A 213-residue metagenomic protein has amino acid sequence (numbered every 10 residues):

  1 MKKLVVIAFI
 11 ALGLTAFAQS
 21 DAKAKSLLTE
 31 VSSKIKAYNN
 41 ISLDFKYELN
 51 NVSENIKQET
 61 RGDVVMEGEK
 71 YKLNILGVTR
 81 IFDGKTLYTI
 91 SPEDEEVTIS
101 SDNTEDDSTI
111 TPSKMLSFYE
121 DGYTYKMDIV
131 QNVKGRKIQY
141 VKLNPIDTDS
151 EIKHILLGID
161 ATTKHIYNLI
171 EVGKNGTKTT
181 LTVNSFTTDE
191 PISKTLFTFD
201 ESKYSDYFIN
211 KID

Functional and structural regions predicted by a protein language model:
L4-G13: Sec-dependent N-terminal signal peptides
A16-N55, E69, F208-D213: N-terminal leader/targeting segments and the immediate start of mature chains
K34, G62-V65, T79-R80, K126-N132: Short, exposed beta-strand/loop patches in secreted or surface proteins that constitute
Y47-L49, S91-P92, I170-G173: Beta-turn initiation residues at beta-strand->coil junctions
R61-I110, T179-T180: An acidic-aromatic
D102-K137: Flexible, surface-exposed loop/linker segments and immediately adjacent secondary-structure boundaries
Y123-V130, R136-S205, I209-I212: Gly/Pro-enriched, hydrophobic low-complexity segments that function as extracytoplasmic propeptides/linkers
